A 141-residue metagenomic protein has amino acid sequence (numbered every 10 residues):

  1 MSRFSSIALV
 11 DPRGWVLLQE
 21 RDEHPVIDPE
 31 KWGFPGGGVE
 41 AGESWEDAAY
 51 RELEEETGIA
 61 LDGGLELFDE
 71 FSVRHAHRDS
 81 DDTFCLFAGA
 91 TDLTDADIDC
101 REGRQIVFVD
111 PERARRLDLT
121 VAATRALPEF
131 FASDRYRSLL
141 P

Functional and structural regions predicted by a protein language model:
M1-G33: N-terminal strand-loop-strand
S2-R3, D11-R13, D69-D97, E129-F130 (+1 more regions): Active-site-adjacent beta-strand/loop module that shapes the phosphate/pyrophosphate-binding cleft
Q19, G42, L117: Residues that scaffold the ATP/ADP-binding catalytic core of kinase and kinase-like folds
Q19-D22, G37, V109-P111: Generic beta-structure capping elements
F34-F68: The catalytic Nudix box helix
L86-A88, D97-F130: NUDIX/MutT-family hydrolases
R135-P141: Acidic/histidine-enriched, glycine/proline-rich intrinsically disordered or flexible terminal extensions
